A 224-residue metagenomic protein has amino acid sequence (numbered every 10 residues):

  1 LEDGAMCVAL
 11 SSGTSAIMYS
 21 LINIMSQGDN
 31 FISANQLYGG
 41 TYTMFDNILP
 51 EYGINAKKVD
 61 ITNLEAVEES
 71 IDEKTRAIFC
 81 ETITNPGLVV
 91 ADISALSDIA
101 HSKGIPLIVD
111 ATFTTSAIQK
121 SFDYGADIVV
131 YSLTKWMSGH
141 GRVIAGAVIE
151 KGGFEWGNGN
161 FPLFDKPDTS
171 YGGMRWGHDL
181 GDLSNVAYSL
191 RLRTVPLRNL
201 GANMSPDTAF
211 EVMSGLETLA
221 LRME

Functional and structural regions predicted by a protein language model:
L1: Glycine-rich phosphate-binding segment of PLP-dependent enzymes
M6-E224: Conserved PLP-enzyme active-site core in the AAT-like
